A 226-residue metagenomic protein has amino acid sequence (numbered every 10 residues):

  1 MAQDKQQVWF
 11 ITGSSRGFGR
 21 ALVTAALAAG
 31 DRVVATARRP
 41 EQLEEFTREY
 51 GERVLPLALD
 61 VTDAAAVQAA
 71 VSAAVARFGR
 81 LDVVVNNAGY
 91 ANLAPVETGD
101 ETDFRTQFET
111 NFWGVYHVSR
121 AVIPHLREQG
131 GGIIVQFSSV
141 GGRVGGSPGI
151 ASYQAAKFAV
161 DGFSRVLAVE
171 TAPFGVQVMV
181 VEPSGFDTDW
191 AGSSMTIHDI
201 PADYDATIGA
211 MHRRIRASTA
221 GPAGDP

Functional and structural regions predicted by a protein language model:
S15-R16: Conserved glycine-rich cofactor-binding loop
A29-E45: Conserved glycine-rich Rossmann-like NAD(P)H-binding loop of the short-chain dehydrogenase/reductase
L59-A69, E101: The beta1-alpha1 cofactor-binding region of Rossmann-like NAD(H)/NADP(H)-dependent oxidoreductases
P95-V96, D100-R105: Substrate-binding pocket helix/loop in short-chain dehydrogenase/reductase
S119, A156: Active-site helix of classical SDR
S139: Residue(s) in the substrate-gating loop at a strand-loop-helix junction that position the organic substrate next
P173-P226: SDR active-site lid
